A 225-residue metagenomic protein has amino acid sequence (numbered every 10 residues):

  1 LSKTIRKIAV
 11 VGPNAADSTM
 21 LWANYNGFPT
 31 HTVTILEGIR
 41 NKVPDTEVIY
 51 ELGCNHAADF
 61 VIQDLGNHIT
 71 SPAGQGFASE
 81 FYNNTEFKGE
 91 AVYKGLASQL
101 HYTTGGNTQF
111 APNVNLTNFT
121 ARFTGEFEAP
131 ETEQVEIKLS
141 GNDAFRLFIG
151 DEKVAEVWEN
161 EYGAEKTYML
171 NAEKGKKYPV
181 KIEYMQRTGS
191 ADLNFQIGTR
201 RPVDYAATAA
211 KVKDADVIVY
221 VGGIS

Functional and structural regions predicted by a protein language model:
L1, R40-P44, F60, G223: Sec-exported extracytoplasmic/periplasmic mature domains
L1, Y25, L100: Short clusters of hydrophobic/aromatic residues that line enzyme substrate/ligand-binding pockets
S2-K3, T19: Subtilisin-like serine protease catalytic core
I5-A15, I218-Y220: Core structural elements
A15-K42, V157-W158: Glycine- and acidic-residue-enriched helix-capping/strand-helix junction motifs
I49-E136, S140-S225: Extracellular/secretory pathway-exposed regions associated with glycan biology
